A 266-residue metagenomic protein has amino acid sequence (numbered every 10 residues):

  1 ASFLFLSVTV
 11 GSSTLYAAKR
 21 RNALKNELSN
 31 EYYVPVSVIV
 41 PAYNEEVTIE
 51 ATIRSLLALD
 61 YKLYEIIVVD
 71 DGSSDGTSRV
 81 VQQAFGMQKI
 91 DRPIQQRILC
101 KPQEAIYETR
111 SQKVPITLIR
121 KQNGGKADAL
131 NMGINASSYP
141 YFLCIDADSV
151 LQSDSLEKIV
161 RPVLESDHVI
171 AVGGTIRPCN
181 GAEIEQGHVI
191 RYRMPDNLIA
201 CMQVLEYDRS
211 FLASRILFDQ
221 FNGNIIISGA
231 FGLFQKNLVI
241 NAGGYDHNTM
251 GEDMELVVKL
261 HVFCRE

Functional and structural regions predicted by a protein language model:
A1-Y32, R215: N-terminal membrane-anchoring/stem segments of glycan-assembly enzymes
R20-L24, E45-A58, R79, D128: Short, well-formed alpha-helical segments that are part of the catalytic scaffolds of diverse glycosyltransferases
V34-S37, E65, I240, E255: Cell-envelope/extracellular polymer assembly enzymes that use nucleotide-activated donors
V36-E45, T52, L59, V69 (+1 more regions): A conserved hydrophobic helix/loop-capping motif in glycosyltransferases and polysaccharide synthases
R54-I119: Acidic donor-binding segment of Leloir-type glycosyltransferases
R92-V114, Q122-A129, N135, Y139 (+3 more regions): Long helical/loop segments within the catalytic core of UDP-sugar-dependent glycosyltransferases, especially the large
F142: Short aromatic/hydrophobic "clamp" motif used to bind/position activated sugar donors
M250-L256: Acidic donor-binding loop at a coil-to-helix junction in glycosyltransferase catalytic cores that engages
